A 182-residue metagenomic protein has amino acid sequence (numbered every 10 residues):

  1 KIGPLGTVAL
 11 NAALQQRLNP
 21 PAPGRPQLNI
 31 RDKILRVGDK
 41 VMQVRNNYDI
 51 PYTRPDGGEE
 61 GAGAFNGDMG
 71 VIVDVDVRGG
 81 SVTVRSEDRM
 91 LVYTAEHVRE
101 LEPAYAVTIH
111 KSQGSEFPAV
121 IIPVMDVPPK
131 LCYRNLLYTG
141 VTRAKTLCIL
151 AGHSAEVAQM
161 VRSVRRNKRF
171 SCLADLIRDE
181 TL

Functional and structural regions predicted by a protein language model:
K1-G79, T83, L182: Accessory interdomain/linker segments of ATP-dependent helicases and helicase-like nucleic-acid enzymes that mediate
P55, E59-G61, N66-L182: C-terminal accessory regions
